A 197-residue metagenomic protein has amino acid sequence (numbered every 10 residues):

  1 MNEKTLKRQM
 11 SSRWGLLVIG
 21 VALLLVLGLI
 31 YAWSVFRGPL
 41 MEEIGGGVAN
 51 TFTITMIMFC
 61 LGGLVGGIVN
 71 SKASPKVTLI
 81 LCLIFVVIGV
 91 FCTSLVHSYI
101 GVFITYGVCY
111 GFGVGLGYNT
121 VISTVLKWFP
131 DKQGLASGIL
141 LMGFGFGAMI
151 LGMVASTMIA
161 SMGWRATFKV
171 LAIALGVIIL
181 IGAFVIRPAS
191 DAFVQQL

Functional and structural regions predicted by a protein language model:
M1-L197: A structural feature recognizing the 12-helix transmembrane core of secondary solute carriers
